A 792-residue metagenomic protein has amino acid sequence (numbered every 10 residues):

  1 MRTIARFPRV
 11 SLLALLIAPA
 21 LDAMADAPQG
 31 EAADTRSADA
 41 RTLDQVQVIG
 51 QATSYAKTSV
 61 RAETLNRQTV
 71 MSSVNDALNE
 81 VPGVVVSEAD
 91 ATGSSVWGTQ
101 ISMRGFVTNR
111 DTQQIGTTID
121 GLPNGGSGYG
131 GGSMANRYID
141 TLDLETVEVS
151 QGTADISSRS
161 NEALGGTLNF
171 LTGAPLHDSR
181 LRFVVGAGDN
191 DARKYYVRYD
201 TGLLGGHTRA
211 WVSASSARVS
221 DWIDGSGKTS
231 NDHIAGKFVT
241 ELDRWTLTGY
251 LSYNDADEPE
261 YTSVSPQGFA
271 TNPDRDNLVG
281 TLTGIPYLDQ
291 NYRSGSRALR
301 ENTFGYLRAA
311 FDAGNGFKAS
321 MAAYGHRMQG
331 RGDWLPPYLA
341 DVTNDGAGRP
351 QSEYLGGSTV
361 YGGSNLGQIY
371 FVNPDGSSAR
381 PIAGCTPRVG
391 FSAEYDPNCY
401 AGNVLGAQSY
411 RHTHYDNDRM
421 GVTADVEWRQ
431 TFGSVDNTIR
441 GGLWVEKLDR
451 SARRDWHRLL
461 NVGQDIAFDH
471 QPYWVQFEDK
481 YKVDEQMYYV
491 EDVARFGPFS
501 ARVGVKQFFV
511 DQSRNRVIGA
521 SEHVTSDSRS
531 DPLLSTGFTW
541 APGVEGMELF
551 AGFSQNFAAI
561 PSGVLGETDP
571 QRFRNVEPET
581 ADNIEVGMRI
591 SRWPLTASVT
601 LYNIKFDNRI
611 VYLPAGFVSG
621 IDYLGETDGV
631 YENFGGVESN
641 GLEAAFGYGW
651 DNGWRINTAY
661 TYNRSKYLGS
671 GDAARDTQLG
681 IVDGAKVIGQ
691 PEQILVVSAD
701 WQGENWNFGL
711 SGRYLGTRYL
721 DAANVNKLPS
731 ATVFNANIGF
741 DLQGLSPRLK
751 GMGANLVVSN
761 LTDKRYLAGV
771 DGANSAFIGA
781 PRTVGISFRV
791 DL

Functional and structural regions predicted by a protein language model:
E31, T35, N75, N79-P123: Extracytoplasmic beta-strand/coil segments of soluble accessory domains associated with Gram-negative outer-membrane
E31-A32, R495-S500, N603-K605, E626-A722 (+4 more regions): Gram-negative outer-membrane beta-barrel transporters
A32-A77, S95-Q100: N-terminal periplasmic "start-of-domain" segments of outer-membrane beta-barrel proteins
S37, V74-A77, Q100-G105, T118 (+3 more regions): N-terminal periplasmic accessory domains that precede and gate Gram-negative outer-membrane beta-barrel machines
L122-Q151, L171, L278: Short acidic/polar hinge/loop motifs at secondary-structure boundaries that mediate gating or recognition
R180-S263, R297-D312: Transmembrane beta-barrel wall of Gram-negative outer-membrane proteins
D221, V239-E241, T246-Y306, R331-R411 (+2 more regions): Acidic/polar loop-and-plug regions of large Gram-negative outer-membrane beta-barrel proteins
D312, K318-Y324, R331, T539-A558 (+4 more regions): Membrane-embedded beta-barrel scaffold of Gram-negative outer-membrane proteins
